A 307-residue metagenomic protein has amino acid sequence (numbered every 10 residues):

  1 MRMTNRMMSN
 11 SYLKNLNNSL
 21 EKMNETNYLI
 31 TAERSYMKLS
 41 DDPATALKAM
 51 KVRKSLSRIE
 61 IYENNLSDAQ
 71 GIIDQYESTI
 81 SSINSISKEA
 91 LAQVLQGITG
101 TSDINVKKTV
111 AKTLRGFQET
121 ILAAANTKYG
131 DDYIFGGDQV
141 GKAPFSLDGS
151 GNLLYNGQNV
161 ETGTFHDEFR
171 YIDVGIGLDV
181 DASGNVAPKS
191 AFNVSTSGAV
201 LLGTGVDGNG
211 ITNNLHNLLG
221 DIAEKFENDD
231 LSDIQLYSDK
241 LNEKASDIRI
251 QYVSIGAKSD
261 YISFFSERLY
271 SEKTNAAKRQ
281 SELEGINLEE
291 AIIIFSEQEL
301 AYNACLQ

Functional and structural regions predicted by a protein language model:
M1-V140, E224-Q307: Amphipathic alpha-helical polymerization modules
N18, K51, D148-S150, V206-G210 (+1 more regions): Surface-exposed beta-strand edges and their flanking turn/coil or helix-capping segments
L91-D207: Amphipathic alpha-helical coiled-coil/heptad-repeat segments
V180-E243: Aromatic-anchored, glycine/proline-accented short structural segments that stabilize local strand-turns or short
